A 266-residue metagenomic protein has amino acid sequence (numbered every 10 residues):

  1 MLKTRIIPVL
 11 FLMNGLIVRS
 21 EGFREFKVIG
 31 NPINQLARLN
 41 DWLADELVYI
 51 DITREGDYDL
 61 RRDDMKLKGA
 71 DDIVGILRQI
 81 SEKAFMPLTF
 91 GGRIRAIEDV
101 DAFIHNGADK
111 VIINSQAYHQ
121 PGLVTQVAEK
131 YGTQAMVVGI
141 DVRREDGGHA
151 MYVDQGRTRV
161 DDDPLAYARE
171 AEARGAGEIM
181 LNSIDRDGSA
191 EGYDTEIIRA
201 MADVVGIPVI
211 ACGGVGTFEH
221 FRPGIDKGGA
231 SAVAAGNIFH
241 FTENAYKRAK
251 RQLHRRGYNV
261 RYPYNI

Functional and structural regions predicted by a protein language model:
T4-L10, L47-Y49, L88-G92, V111-I113 (+4 more regions): Hydrophobic faces of well-ordered beta-strands that scaffold small-molecule active sites in alpha/beta enzyme cores
F11, L39, L47, F90 (+7 more regions): Conserved, mostly hydrophobic/aromatic
L12-V18, I104, A108-L181, D185-R186: Conserved anion-binding
E46-D72, S115, M180-E191: Glycine-rich, proline-tolerant flexible connector loops at the mouths of alpha/beta enzymes
D63-I76, V160-L165, E191-A200: Charged helix-capping and loop-helix junction motifs
M65-T133: Glycine/small-residue-rich loop that forms an oxyanion/phosphate-binding "nest" at active or ligand-binding sites
A84-G107, E196-V233: Catalytic cores of alpha/beta
L123-Y131, P223-N265: C-terminal helical cap(s) of enzyme catalytic domains, especially alpha/beta-barrels
